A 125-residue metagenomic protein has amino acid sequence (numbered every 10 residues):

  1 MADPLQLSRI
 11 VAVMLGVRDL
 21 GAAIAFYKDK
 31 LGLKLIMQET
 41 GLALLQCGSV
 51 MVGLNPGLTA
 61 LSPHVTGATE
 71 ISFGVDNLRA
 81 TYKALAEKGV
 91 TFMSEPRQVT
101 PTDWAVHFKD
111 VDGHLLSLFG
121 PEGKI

Functional and structural regions predicted by a protein language model:
M1-A22, M51, T69-I71, P121-I125: N-terminal beta-strand motif that seeds the catalytic metal site of vicinal oxygen chelate
M1-Q6, Y82, A86-I125: Vicinal oxygen chelate
R9-R18, A43-Q46, S62-K88, W104-K109: Vicinal oxygen chelate
D19-K34: Amphipathic alpha-helical segments
L20, Q38-T40, V50, T100-P101 (+1 more regions): Short strand-connecting beta-turns/loops that link adjacent beta-strands
G32-M37, F92-P96: Short secondary-structure junctions
K34-G67, L115-P121: Conserved short beta-strand elements that form part of the metal-binding/catalytic scaffold of enzyme active sites
